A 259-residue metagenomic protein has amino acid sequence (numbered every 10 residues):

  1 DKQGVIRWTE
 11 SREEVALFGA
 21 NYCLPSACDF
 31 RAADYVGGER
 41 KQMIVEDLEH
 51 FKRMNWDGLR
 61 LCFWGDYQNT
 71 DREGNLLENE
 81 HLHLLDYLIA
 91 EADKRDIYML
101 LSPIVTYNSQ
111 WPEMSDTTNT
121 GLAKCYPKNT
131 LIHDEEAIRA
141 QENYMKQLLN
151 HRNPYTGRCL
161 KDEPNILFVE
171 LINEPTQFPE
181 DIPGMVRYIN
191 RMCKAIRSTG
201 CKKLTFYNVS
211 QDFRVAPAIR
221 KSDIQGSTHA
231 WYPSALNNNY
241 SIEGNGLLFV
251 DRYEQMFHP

Functional and structural regions predicted by a protein language model:
K2-I224, H258: Active-site mouth of glycoside hydrolases
S222-P259: Glycan-recognition surfaces
